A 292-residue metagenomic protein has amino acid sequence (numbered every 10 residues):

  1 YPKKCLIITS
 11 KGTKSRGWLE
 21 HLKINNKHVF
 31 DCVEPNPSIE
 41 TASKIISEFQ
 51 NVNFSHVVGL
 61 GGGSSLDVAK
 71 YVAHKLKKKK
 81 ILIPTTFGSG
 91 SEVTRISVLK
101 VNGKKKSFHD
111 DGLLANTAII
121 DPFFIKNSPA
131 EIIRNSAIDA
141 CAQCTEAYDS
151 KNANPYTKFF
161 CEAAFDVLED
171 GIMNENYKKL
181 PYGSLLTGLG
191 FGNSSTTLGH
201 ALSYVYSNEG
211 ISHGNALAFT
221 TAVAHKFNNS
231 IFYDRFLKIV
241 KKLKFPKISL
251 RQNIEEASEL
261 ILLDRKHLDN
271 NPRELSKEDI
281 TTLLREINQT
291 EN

Functional and structural regions predicted by a protein language model:
Y1-H56, K247: ATP/NTP phosphate-donor binding region
E40-F123: Glycine/threonine-rich beta-strand-loop-alpha-helix active-site module that forms ligand/phosphate-binding
K70-K79, F191-S194, N208-G210, K226: Alpha-helix C-terminal capping segments
I96-S194: Carboxylate- and glycine-rich phosphate/diphosphate-binding segment that chelates Mg2+/Mn2+
C141-T145, L180-G188, L202, T221 (+2 more regions): Short alpha-helical scaffolding segments that buttress acidic/His motifs in well-ordered protein cores
T197, A201-E255: Active-site pocket-lining segment
Y233-N292: C-terminal charged capping/lid subdomain of soluble metabolic enzymes
